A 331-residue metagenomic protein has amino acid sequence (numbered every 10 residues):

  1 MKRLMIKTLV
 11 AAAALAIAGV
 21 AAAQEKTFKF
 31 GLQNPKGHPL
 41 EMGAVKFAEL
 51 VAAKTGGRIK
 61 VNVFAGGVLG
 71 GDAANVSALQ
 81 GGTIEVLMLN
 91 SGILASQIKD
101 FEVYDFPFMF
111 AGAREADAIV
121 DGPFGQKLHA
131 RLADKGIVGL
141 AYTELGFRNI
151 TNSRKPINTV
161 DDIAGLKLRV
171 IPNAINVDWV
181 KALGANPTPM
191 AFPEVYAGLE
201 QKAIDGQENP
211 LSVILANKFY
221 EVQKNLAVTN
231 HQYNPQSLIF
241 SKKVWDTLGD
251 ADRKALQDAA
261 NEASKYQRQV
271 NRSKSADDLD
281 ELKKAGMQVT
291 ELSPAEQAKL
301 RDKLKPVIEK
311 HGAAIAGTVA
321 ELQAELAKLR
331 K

Functional and structural regions predicted by a protein language model:
L4, V10-A13, Q24-E115, P123-Q126 (+1 more regions): N-terminal secretory/targeting leader peptides
A18-V20: N-terminal signal peptide c-region/cleavage motif recognized by signal peptidases
